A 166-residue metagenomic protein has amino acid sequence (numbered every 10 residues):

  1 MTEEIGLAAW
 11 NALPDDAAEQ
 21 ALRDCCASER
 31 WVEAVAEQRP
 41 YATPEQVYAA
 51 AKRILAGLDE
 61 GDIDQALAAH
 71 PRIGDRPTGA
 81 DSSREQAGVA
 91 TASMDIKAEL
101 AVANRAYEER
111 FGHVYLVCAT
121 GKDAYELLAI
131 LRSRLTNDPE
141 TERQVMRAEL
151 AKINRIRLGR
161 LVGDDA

Functional and structural regions predicted by a protein language model:
M1-Y107, K152-A166: Aromatic-anchored, charged helix-turn/loop surface patch used as a conserved interaction hotspot
A92-A166: C-terminal non-catalytic interaction appendages of large macromolecular assemblies
